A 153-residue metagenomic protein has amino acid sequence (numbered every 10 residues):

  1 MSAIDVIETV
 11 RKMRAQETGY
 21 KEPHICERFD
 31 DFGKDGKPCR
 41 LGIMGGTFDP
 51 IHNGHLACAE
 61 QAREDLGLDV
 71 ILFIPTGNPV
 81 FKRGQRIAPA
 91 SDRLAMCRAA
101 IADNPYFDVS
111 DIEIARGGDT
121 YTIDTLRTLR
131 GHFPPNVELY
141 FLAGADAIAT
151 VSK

Functional and structural regions predicted by a protein language model:
M1-R28, K34: N-terminal polyanion-binding entry modules of DNA glycosylases/AP lyases and select other DNA-binding proteins
I25-K153: Nucleotidyltransferase catalytic core that binds NTPs
